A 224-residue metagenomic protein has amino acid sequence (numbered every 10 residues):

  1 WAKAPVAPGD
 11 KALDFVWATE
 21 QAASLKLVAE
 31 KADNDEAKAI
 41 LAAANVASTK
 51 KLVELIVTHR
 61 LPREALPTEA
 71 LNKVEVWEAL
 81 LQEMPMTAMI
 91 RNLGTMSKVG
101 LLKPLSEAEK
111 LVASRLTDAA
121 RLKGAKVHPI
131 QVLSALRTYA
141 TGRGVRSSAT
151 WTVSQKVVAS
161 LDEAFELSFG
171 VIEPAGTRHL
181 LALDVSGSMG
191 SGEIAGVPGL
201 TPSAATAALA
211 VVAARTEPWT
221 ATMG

Functional and structural regions predicted by a protein language model:
W1-L200, R215-G224: Long lumenal/extracellular ectodomains of secretory and single-pass membrane proteins
T201-T206: Short, glycine/acidic-rich beta->alpha junctions
